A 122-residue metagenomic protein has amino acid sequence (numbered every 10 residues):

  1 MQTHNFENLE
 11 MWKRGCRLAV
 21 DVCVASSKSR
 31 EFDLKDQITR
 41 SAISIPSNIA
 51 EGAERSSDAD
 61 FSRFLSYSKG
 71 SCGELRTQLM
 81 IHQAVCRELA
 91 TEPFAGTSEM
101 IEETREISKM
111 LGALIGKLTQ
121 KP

Functional and structural regions predicted by a protein language model:
M1-P122: Amphipathic alpha-helical assembly/interaction segments
